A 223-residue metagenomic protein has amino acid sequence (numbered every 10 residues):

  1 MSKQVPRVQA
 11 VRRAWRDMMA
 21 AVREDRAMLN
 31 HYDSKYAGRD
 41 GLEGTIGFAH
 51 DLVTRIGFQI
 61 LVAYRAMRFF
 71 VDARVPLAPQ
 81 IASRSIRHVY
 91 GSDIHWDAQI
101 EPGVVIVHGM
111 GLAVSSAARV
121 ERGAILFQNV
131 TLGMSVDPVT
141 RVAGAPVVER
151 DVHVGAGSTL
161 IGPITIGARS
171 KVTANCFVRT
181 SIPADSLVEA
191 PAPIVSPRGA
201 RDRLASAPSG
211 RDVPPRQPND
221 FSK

Functional and structural regions predicted by a protein language model:
M1-Y90, D202-K223: Terminal amphipathic alpha-helical/low-complexity segments used for targeting or macromolecular assembly
T45-A49, V142-V148: Glycine-rich, flexible loop segments associated with nucleotide phosphate handling
Y90, H95-W96, E101-P102, V107-S116 (+10 more regions): Left-handed beta-helix
P138-T140: Right-handed parallel beta-helix
